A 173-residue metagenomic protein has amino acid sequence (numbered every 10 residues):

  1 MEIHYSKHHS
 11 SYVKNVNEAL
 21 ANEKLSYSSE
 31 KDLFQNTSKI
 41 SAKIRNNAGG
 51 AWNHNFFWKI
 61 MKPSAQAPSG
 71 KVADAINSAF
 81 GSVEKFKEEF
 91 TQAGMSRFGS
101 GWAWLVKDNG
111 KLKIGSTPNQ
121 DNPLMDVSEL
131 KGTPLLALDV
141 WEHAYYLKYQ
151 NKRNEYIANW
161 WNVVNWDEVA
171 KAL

Functional and structural regions predicted by a protein language model:
M1-L173: Feature for soluble, non-membrane regions of globular proteins
